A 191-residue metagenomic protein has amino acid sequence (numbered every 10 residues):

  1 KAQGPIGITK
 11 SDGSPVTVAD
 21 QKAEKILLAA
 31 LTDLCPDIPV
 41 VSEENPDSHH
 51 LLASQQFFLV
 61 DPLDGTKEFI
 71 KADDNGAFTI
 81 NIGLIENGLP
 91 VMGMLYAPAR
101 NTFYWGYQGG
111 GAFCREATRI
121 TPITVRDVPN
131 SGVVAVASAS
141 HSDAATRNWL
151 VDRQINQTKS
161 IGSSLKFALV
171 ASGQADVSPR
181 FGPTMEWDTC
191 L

Functional and structural regions predicted by a protein language model:
K1-L63, E86, A144-V151: N-terminal subdomain of lithium-sensitive/metallo-dependent phosphomonoesterases centered on the IMPase/IPPase/PAP
Q3-I8, F113, Q154-K159: Short secondary-structure junctions
D20, L31, T66, A97 (+3 more regions): Residue-level signal for inorganic ion chemistry
Q21, K25, E44, P62-G65 (+4 more regions): Generic detector of well-ordered alpha-helical packing
I26, A77-T79, L191: Short amphipathic alpha-helical face segments that pack within enzyme cores and frequently flank/anchor catalytic
L52-F113: DPxDG-like acidic metal-binding loop motif
G93, A112-E116, A137, V177: Short hydrophobic/aromatic-rich beta-strand segments that constitute the beta-sheet cores of beta-sandwich/beta-barrel
V125-L191: An extended, acidic
